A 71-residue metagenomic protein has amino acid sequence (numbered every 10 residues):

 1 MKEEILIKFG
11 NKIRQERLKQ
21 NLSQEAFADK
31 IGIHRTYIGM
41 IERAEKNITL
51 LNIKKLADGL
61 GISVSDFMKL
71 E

Functional and structural regions predicted by a protein language model:
M1-K19: A short, Lys/Arg-rich alpha-helix, primarily the initiator
L18, D29, D58: Alpha-helical residues within the helix-turn-helix
N21-M40: Short alpha-helical DNA-recognition segment
S23, T49-N52, S63: Residues that mark the N-terminal boundary/hinge immediately upstream of a DNA-recognition element
R43: Short, conserved catalytic or interaction motifs in soluble domains
I53-A57, F67-M68: Hydrophobic micro-packing sites on short alpha-helices
G61-E71: Short C-terminal boundary/hinge segments that cap the last helix of small helical domains
